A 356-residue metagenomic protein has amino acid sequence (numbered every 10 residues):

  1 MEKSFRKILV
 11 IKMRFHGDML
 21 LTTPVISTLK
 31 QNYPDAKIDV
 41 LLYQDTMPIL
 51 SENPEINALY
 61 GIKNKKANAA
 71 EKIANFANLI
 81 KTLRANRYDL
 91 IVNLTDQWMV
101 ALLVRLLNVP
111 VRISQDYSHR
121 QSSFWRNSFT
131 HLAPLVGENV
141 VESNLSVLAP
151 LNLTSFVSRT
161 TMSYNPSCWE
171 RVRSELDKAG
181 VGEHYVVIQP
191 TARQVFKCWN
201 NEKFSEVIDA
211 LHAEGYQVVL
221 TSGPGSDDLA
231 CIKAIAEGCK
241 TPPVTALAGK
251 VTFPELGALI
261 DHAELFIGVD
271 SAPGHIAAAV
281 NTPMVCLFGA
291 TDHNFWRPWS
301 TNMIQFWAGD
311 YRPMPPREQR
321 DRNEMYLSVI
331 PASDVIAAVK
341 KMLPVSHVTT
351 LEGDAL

Functional and structural regions predicted by a protein language model:
M1-L356: Catalytic machinery of carbohydrate-active enzymes, primarily nucleotide-sugar-dependent glycosyltransferases
